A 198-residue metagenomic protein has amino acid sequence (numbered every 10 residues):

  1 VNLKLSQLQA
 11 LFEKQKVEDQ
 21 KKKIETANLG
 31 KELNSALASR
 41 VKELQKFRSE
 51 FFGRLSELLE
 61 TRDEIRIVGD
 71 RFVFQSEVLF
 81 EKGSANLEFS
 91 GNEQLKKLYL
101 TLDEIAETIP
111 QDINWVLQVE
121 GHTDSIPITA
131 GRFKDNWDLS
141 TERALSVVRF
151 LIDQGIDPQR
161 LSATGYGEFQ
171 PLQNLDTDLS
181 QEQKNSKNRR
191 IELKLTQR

Functional and structural regions predicted by a protein language model:
V1-R66: Extracellular/lumenal/periplasmic "stalk" regions immediately C-terminal to a signal peptide or transmembrane helix
L5, K23, N34, A38-V41 (+5 more regions): Periplasmic OmpA-like peptidoglycan-binding domain that tethers envelope proteins to the cell wall
L11, V17, I109-Q111, D176: Compositionally biased, intrinsically disordered low-complexity segments enriched in polar/proline residues
L55, D70, I109-P110, K134 (+1 more regions): Residue-level detector of alpha-helical recognition elements and their boundaries
E57, T61-E64, E104-T108, D153: Conserved helix-loop functional segments at active or binding sites
I65, G69-V78, P110-N114, G121: Short, charged, surface-exposed interaction patches
